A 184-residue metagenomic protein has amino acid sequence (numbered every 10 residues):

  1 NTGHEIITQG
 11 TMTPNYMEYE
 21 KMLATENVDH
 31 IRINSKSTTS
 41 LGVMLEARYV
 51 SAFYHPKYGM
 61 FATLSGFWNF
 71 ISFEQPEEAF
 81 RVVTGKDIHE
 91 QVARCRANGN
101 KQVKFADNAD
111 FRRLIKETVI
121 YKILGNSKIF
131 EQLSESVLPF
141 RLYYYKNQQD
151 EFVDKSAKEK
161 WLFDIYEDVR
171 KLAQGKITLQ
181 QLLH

Functional and structural regions predicted by a protein language model:
T2-H184: Charged, low-complexity intrinsically disordered segments
